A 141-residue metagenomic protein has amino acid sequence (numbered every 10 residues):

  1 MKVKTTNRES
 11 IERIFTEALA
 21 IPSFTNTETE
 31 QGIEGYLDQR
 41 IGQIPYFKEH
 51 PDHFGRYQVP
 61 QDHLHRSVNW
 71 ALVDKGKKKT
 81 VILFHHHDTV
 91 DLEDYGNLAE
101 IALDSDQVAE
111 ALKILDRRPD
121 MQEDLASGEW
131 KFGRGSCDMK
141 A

Functional and structural regions predicted by a protein language model:
K2-K140: Acidic/His- and Gly-rich active-site-bordering loop/insert found across diverse amide/peptide-bond hydrolases
